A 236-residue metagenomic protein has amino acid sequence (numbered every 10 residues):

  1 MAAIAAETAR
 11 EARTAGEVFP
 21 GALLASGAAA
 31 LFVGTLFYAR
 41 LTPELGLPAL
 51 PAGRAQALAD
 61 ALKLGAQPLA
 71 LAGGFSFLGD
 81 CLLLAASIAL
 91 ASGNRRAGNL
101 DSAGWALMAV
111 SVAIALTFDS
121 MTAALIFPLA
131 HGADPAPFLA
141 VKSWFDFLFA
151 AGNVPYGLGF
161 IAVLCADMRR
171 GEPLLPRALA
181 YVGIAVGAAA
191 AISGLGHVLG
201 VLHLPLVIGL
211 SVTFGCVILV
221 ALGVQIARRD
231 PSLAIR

Functional and structural regions predicted by a protein language model:
A2-R236: Hydrophobic, aromatic-enriched alpha-helical segments typical of multi-pass transmembrane helices
